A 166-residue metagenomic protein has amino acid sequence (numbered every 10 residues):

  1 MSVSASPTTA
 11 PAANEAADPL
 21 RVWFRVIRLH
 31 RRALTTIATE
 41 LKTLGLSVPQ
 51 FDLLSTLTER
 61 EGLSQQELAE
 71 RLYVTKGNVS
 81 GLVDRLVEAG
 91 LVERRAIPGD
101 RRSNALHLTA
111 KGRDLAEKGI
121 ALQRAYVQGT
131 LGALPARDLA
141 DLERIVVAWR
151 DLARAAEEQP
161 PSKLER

Functional and structural regions predicted by a protein language model:
M1-L44, P160-R166: N-terminal leader segment of winged-helix/HTH proteins
S6-T8, L34, G62, D84-V147 (+1 more regions): Charged, amphipathic alpha-helical coiled-coil/dimerization segments
E15-V22, A69, D138-D141: Residue-level recognition of alpha-helical structural elements
R21-F24, T39, D52, A125-G129: Positions in alpha-helical segments
I27, R31, T35-T75, A89: N-terminal helix-turn-helix DNA-binding core of bacterial DNA-binding proteins
D151-Q159: Amphipathic C-terminal alpha-helical segment
